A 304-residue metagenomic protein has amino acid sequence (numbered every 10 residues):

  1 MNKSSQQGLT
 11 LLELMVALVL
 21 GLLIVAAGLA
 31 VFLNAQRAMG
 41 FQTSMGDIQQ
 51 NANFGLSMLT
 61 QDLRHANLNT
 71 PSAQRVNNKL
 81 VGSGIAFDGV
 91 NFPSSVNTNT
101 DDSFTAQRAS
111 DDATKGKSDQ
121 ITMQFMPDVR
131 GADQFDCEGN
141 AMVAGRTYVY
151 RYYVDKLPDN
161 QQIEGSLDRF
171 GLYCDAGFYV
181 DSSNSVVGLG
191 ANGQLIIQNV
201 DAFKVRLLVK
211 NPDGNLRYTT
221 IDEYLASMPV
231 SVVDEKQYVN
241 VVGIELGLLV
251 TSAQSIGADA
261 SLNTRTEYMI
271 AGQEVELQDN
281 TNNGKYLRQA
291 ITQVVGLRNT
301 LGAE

Functional and structural regions predicted by a protein language model:
N2-L68: Aliphatic-rich helix starts adjacent to a transmembrane/signal segment
Q42, G55-G247, A253-L287, T292 (+1 more regions): N-terminal pilin/flagellin-like segments and related low-complexity appendage regions
